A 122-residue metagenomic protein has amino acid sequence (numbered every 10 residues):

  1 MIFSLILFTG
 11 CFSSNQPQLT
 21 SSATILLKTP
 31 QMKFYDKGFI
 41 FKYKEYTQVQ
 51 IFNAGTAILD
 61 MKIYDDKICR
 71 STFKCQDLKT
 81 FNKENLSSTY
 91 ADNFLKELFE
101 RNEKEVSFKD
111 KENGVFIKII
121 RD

Functional and structural regions predicted by a protein language model:
M1-S4: Sec-dependent signal peptide recognition, specifically the positively charged N-region followed immediately by
L7-G10: C-terminal motif of bacterial Sec signal peptides marking the signal peptidase cleavage site
F12-S13, T29, K67-D122: Mature, soluble, non-transmembrane domains
N15-M32: A short, Trp-centered hydrophobic/proline-enriched beta-strand micro-motif
Q16-Q18, K44-E45, D66: Edge/loop elements at the starts and ends of beta-strands within beta-rich repeat scaffolds
S21, I40, I117-I119: Generic structural motif
A23, A54-A57, A91: A sequence-composition feature that detects small, non-aromatic residues
K28-K62: Post-signal-peptide N-terminal segment of Sec-exported extracytoplasmic proteins
